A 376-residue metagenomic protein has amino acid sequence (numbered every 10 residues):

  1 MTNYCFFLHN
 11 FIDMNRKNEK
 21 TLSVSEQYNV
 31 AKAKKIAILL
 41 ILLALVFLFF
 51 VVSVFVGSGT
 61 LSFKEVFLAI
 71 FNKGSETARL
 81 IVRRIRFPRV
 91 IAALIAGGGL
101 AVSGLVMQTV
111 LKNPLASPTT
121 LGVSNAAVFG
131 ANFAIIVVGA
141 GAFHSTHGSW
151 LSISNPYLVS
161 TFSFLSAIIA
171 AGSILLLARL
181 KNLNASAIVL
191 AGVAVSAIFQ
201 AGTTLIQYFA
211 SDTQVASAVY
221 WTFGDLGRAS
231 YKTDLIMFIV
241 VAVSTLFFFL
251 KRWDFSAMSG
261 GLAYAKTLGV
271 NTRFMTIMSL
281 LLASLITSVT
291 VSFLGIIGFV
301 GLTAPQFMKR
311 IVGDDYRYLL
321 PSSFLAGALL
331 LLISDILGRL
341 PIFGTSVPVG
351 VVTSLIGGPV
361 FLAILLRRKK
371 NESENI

Functional and structural regions predicted by a protein language model:
F6-I376: Alpha-helical transmembrane segments in inner-membrane proteins
